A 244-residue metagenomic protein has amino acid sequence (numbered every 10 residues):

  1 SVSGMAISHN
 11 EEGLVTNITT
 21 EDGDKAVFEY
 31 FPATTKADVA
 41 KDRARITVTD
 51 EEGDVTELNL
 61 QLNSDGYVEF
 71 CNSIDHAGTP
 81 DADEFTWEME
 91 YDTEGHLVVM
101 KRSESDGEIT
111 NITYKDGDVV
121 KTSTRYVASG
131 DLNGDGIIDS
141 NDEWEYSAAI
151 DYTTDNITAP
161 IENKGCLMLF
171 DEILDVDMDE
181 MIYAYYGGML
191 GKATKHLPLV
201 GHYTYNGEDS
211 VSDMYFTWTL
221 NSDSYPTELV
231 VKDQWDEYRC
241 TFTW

Functional and structural regions predicted by a protein language model:
S1-W244: Buried hydrophobic residues that stabilize the cores of well-folded domains
